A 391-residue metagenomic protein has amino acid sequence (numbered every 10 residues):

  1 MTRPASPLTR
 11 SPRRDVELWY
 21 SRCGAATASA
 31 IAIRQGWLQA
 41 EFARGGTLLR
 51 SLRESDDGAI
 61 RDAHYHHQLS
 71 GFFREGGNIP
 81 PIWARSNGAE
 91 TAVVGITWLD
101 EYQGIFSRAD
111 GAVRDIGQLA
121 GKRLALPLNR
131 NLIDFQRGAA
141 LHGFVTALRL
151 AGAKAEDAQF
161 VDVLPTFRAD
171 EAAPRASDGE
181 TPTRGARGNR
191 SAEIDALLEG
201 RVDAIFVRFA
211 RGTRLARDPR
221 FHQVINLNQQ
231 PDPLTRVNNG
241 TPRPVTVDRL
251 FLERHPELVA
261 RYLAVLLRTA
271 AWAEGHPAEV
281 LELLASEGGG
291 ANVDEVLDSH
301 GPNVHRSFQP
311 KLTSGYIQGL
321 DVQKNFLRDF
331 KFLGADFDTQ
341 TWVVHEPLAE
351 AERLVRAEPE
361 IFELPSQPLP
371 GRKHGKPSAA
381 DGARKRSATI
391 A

Functional and structural regions predicted by a protein language model:
R3-F167, E171, P368-G382, I390: Short, glycine-/small- and polar/acidic-enriched structural segments that line small-molecule recognition paths
W37, W83, Q118, D195-A196 (+2 more regions): Well-formed, non-transmembrane alpha-helical positions, independent of function
Q39, A43-R44, P231-T235, R306-S314: Short, solvent-exposed loop/beta-turn-alpha elements that line the ligand-binding surface or hinge of extracytoplasmic
R44-L52, A153-F160, G288-V304, L333-T341: Short, surface-exposed acidic
I79, A169-E171, D178-S286: Pocket-lining segment of extracytoplasmic ligand-binding domains
A92-L99, Q159-V163, R220-N239, D338: Short beta-strand->loop
H255-G334: Secondary-structure end/capping motifs
L327-A391: Conserved C-terminal helix/tail region of periplasmic/extracytoplasmic solute-binding proteins
